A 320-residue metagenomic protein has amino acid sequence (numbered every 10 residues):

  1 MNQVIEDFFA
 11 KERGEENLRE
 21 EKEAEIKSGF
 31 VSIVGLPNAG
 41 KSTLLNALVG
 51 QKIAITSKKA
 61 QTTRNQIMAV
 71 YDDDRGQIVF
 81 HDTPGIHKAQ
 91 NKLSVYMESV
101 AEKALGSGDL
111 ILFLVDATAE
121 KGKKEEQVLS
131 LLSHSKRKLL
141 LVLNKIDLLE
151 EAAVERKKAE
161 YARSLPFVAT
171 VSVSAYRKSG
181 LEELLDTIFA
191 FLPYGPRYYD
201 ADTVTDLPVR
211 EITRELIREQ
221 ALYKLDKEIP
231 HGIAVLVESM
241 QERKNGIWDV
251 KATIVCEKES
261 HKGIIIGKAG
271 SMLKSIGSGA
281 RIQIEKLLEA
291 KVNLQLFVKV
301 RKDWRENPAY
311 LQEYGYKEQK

Functional and structural regions predicted by a protein language model:
N2-S99, K103-G106: Conserved G1/Walker A P-loop phosphate-binding module
K11, Q51, V70, D74 (+12 more regions): Conserved, well-folded catalytic cores of nucleic-acid-processing and energy-transducing macromolecular machines
G40, G180, M272: Conserved glycine(s) of the Walker
T63, I86-K88, E120-K121, L149-E150 (+1 more regions): Catalytic P-loop NTPase motifs of RecA-like helicase/translocase cores
D72-R75, S99-T170, Q241-K244: Conserved C-terminal guanine-recognition region of P-loop GTPase G domains, centered on the G4
D82, N144, S174: Active-site glycine-centered loops adjacent to acidic/histidine catalytic or metal-binding residues that shape
R137-K138, D147-T205: Canonical P-loop GTPase G-domain recognition
V209-K320: P-loop NTP-binding site
